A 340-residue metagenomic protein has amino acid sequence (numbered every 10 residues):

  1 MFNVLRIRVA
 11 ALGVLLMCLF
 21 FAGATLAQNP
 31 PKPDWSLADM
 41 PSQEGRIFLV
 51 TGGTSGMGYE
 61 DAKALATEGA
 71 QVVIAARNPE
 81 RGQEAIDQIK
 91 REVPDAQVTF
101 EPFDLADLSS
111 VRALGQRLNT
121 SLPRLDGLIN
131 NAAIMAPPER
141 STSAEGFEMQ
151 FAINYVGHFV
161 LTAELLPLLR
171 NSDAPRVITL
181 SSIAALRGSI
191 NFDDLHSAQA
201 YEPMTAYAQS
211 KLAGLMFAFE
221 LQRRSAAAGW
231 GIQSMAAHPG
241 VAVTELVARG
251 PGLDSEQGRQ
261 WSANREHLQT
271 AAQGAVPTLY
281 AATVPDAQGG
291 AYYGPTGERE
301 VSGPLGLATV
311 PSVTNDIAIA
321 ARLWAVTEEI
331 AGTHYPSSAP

Functional and structural regions predicted by a protein language model:
F2-L49, S312-P340: Non-catalytic terminal and boundary segments that flank Rossmann-like NAD(P)-dependent oxidoreductase
N3-I7, D107, D194, S255 (+2 more regions): Polar helix-capping/helix-linker motif
L26-N29, G252-T270: Alpha-helical membrane-targeting segments
N29-S255, E329-S338: Rossmann-fold NAD(P)H-dependent dehydrogenase/reductase core
I74, F103, E266, S312-N315: Pocket-edge positions in alpha/beta enzyme catalytic cores
D95-P102, G289-P304, Y335-P340: Charge-dense, low-complexity polyampholytic segments
S210, W261-A308, I317-A321: C-terminal helical subdomain
E220, P277-Y280, V326: Generic recognition of well-ordered alpha-helical segments
